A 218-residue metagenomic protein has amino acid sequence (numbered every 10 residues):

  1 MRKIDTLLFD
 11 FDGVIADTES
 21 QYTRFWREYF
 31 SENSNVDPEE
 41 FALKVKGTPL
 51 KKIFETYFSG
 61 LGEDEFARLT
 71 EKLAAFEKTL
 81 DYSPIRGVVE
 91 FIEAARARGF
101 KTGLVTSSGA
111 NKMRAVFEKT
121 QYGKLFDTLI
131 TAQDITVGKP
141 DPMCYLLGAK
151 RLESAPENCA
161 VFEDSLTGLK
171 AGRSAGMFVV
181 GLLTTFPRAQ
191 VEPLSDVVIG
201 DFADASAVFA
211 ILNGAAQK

Functional and structural regions predicted by a protein language model:
M1-I4, E93-R96, G109-A110, R114-K218: Asp-based, Mg2+/Mn2+-dependent phosphohydrolase catalytic module
M1-L43, G60: Active-site neighborhood of HAD-like aspartate-dependent phosphohydrolases
K3, K78-L104, A110, R114: Short, acidic loop-to-helix structural element flanking the phosphoryl-transfer center in phosphate-processing enzymes
I15, L43, P84, T102 (+2 more regions): Conserved SAM-binding loop
Y22-T23, L50-K51, F66-T70, I85-V88 (+3 more regions): A general structural signal for well-ordered alpha-helical segments in protein cores
R27-F30, P49-L61, V116, G148-A149: Helix-loop "lid/cap" segments that line or gate small-molecule binding pockets
D37, E55-E90, R98: Metal-dependent phosphoesterase signature
K46: PIN/NYN-family metal-dependent endoribonuclease catalytic core
